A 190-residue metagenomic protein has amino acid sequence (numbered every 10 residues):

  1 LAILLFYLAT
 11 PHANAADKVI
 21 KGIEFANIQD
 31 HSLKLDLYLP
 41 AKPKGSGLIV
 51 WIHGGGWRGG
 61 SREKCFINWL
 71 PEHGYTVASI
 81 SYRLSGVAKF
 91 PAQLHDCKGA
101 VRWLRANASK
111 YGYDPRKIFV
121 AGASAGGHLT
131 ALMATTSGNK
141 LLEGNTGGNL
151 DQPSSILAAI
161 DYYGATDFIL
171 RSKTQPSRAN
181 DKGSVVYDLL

Functional and structural regions predicted by a protein language model:
L1-T10: Bacterial N-terminal signal peptides
L8, A15-L190: Alpha/beta-hydrolase superfamily serine-hydrolase fold, recognizing
